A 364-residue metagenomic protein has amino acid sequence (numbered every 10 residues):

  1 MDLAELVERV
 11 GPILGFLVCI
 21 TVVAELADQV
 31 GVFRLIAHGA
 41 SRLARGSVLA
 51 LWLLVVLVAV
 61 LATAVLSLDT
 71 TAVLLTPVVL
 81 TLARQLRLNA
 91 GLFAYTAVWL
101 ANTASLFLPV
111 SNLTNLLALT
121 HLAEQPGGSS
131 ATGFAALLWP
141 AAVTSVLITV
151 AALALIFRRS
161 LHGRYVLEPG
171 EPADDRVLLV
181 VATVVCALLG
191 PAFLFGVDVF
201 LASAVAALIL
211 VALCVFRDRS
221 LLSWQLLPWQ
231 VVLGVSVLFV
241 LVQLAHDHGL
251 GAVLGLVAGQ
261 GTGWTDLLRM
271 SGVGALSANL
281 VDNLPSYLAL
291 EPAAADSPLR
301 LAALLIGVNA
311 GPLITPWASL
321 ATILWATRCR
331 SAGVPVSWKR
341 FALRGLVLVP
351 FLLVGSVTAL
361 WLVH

Functional and structural regions predicted by a protein language model:
D2-I13, G127-A141, E171-D175, A192-A204 (+4 more regions): Interfacial loop-to-helix junctions that mark the boundaries of transmembrane helices in multi-pass membrane
L3-G91, W229-V231, V235-S297: Membrane-embedded alpha-helical segments and adjacent helix-loop junctions characteristic of multi-pass solute
R9-T21, G133-V150, R300-T315: Alpha-helical transmembrane segments
G46-L54, Q85-A97, E124-P140, S297-N309 (+1 more regions): Membrane-interface alpha-helices at helix entry/exit sites of multi-pass transporters
T63-V73, A90-G127, A278-L288, L304-R330: Alpha-helical transmembrane segments and, especially, the helix-loop junctions at the ends of these helices
L88, S129-D174, I314-H364: Juxtamembrane and boundary regions of transmembrane helices in multi-pass small-molecule transporters and channels
V110-L113, A187-L194, L238-L256, A278 (+1 more regions): Hydrophobic alpha-helical transmembrane segments in multi-pass integral membrane proteins
V146-D218: Long, contiguous bundles of hydrophobic transmembrane helices that form the permeation core of multi-pass
